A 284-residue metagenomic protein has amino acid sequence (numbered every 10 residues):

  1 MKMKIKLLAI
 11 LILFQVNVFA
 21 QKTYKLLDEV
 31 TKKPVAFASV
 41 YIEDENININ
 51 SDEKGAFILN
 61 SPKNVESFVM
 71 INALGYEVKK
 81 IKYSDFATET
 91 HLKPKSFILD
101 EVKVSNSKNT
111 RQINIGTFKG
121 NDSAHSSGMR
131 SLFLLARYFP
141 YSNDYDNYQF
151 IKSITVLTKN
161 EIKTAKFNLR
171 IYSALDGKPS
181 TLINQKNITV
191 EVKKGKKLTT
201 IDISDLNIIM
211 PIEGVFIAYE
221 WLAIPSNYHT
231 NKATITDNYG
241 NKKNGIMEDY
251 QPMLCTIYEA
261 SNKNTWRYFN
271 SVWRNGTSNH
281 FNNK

Functional and structural regions predicted by a protein language model:
M1-K25: Bacterial Sec-dependent N-terminal signal peptides
K22, V30-D44: Short, ordered, surface-exposed loop/turn motifs in non-cytosolic proteins
K22-E29, G55-F57, T90, V102: A short, amphipathic beta-strand motif
I42, M70-I81: A short, solvent-exposed loop/turn motif at the edges and junctions of modular extracellular/periplasmic domains
N46-A56: Short, acidic Ser/Thr/Gly-rich low-complexity loop/linker segments typical of extracellular and cell-surface proteins
D85-N106, I201: Extracellular beta-sheet/turn segments enriched in Thr/Pro/Gly and aliphatic residues
F97-A174, W221, P225-K284: Beta-sheet-rich sandwich/jelly-roll-like modules and their strand-loop junctions
K166-Y239: Aromatic- and Gly/Pro-enriched, solvent-exposed loop/edge beta-strand patches characteristic of beta-rich domains
